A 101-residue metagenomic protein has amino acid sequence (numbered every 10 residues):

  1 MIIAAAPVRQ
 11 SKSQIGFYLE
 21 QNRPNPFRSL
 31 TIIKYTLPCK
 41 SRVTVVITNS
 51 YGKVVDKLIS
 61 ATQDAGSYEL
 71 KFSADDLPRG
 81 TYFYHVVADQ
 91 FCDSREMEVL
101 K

Functional and structural regions predicted by a protein language model:
I2-V8, K71, D75, R79-K101: C-terminal tail/sorting-segment detector
I3-I47, E69-F72: Glycine-centered coil/turn sites that cap beta-strands in beta-rich domains
Q21, L58-T62: Beta-strand-rich interaction surfaces with strong enrichment in secreted/lumenal proteins
L37, T62, A74-D76: Residue-level recognition of secondary-structure-to-loop junctions
K40, A65-S67, L77-T81: Extracellular Ig-like/FN3 beta-sandwich strand-entry sites
R42, S67, C92-S94: Short, mixed charged/polar active-site loops that provide acid/base catalysis or chelate metal/phosphate cofactors
N49-Y51: Residue-level recognition of short loop/turn positions
K53-I59, D93: Surface-exposed loop/edge segments in extracytoplasmic proteins
